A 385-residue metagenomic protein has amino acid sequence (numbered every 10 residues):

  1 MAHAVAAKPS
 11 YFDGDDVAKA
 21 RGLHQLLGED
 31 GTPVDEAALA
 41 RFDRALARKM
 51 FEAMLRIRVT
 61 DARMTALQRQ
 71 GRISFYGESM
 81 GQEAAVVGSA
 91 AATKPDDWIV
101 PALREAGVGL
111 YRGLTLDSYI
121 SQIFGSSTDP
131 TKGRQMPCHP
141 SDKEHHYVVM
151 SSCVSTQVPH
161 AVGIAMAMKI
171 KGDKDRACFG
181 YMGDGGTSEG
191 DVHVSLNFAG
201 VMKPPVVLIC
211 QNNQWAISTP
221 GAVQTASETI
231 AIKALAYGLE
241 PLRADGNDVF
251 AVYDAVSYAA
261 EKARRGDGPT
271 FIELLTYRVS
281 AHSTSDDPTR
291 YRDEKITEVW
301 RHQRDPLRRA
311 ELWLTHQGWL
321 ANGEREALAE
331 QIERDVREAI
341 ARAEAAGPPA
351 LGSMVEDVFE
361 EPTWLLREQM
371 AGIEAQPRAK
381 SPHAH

Functional and structural regions predicted by a protein language model:
M1-R104, R112, A346, A384-H385: N-terminal amphipathic, basic-rich helices that act as targeting or association modules
A20, R44-R48, I57, D61 (+9 more regions): Alpha-helix initiation and N-capping motif
M54, Y277-S280, W364: Core structural elements
V59-A62, A66-P204, P220-A226, A231 (+1 more regions): Cofactor-binding active-site loop characterized by glycine-rich and histidine/acidic residues
T60-M64, D129, G133, R265-P269 (+3 more regions): Intrinsically disordered or highly flexible coil/loop and linker segments, enriched in small and charged/polar residues
R63-Q70, P101-R104, K132-P137, G323-A327 (+2 more regions): Short coil/turn segments at secondary-structure boundaries
H146-A345: Glycine-rich ThDP/TPP pyrophosphate-binding loop and its adjacent helix/strand module within ThDP-dependent enzymes
E338-A341, A345-H385: C-terminal intrinsically disordered, low-complexity extensions immediately downstream of enzyme catalytic cores
